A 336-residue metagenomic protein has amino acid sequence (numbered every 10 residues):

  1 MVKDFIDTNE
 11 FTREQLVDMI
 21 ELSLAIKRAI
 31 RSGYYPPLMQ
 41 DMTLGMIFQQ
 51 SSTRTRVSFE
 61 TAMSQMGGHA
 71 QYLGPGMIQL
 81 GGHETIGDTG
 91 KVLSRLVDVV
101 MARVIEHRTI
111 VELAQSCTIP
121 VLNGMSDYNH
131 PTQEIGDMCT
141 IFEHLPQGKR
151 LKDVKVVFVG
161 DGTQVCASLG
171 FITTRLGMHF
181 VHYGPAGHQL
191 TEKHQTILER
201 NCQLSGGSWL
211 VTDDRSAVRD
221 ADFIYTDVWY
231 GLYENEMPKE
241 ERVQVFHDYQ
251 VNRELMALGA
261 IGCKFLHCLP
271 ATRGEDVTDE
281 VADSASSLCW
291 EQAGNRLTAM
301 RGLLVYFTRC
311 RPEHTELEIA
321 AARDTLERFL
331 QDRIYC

Functional and structural regions predicted by a protein language model:
M1-V57, T61, E318: Positively charged, low-complexity intrinsically disordered leader regions
G33, P37-F142, R273: Phosphate/diphosphate ligand-binding glycine-rich loop within oxidoreductases
L38-L44, L151-V154, G262: Phosphate-coordination loops involved in phosphoryl transfer and adenosine-cofactor binding
Q49-A62, E143-T226: Glycine-rich phosphate/diphosphate-binding loop of Rossmann-like nucleotide-binding domains
R150-L151, R175, E254-G262, S284: Short, conserved loop/helix-junction motifs that constitute active-site signature segments in enzyme catalytic cores
R200-D279: Rossmann-like adenosine-cofactor binding region
G262-C336: Adenosine-phosphate binding glycine-rich loop
